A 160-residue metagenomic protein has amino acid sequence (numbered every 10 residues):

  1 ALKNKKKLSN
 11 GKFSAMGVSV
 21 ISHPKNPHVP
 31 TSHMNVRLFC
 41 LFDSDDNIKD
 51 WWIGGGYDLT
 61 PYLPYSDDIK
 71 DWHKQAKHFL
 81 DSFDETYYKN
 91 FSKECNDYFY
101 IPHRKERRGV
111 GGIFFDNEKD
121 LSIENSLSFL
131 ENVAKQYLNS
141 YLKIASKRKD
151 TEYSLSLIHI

Functional and structural regions predicted by a protein language model:
A1-I53: Internal mixed beta-strand/loop scaffold within catalytic domains of large alpha/beta enzymes
S44-L155: Long, contiguous internal "core" modules enriched in hydrophobic/ aromatic residues
H159-I160: Conserved small/polar residues in nucleotide/adenosyl-binding loops
